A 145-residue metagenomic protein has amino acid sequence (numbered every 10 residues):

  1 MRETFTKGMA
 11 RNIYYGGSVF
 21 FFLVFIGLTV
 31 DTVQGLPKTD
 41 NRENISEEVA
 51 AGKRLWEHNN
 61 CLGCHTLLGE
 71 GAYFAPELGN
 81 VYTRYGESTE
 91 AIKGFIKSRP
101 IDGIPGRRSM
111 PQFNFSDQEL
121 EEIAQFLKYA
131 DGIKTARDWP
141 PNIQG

Functional and structural regions predicted by a protein language model:
M1-R11: Short, Lys/Arg-rich N-terminal segment immediately upstream of the first membrane anchor
G8, V49-A51, E90: Short alpha-helical segments used as structural interaction elements across diverse proteins
M9-Q34, P111-G145: C-terminal capping alpha-helices of c-type cytochrome domains
Y14-G16, I26-T29, N41-E43, C61 (+1 more regions): Short acidic/polar alpha-helix capping motifs at helix-coil junctions
L23-V24, A50, G63, K93-F95: Short, flexible segments with low predicted structural confidence
V33-E57: Electrostatic cytochrome c docking/interface patches
E47, L68, A72, G79-A136: Extracytoplasmic electron-transfer domains, predominantly the class I c-type cytochrome c fold
G52, H58-L67, I123-L127: The canonical Cys-X-X-Cys-His
